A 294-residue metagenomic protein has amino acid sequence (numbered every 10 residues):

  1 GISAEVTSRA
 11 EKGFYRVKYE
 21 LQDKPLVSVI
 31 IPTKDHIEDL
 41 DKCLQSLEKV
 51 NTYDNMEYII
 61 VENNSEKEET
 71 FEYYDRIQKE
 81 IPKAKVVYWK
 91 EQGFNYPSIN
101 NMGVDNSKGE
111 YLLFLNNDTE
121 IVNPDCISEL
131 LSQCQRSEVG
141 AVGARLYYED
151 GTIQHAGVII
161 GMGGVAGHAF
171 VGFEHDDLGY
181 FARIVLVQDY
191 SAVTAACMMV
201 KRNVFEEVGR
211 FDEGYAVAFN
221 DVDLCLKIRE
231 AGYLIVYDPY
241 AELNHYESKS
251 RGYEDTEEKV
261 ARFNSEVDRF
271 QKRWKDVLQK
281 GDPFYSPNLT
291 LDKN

Functional and structural regions predicted by a protein language model:
G1, C126-L130, I184-G209, E213-N244: A short, conserved alpha-helix in the catalytic core of glycosyltransferases
G1-V27, D150-G151, M162-D189, I235 (+1 more regions): C-terminal, non-catalytic tails of nucleotide-sugar-dependent glycosyltransferases
P25-I30, E57, D223: Cell-envelope/extracellular polymer assembly enzymes that use nucleotide-activated donors
S28-D39, C43, V50-N51, V61-N63 (+1 more regions): A conserved hydrophobic helix/loop-capping motif in glycosyltransferases and polysaccharide synthases
E48-Q92: Acidic donor-binding segment of Leloir-type glycosyltransferases
W89-S107: Glycine-rich, basic loop-to-helix element that forms the pyrophosphate-binding segment of sugar-nucleotide handling
L112: Short aromatic/hydrophobic "clamp" motif used to bind/position activated sugar donors
T119-V165: Conserved donor NDP-sugar-binding/catalytic core segment of glycosyltransferases
